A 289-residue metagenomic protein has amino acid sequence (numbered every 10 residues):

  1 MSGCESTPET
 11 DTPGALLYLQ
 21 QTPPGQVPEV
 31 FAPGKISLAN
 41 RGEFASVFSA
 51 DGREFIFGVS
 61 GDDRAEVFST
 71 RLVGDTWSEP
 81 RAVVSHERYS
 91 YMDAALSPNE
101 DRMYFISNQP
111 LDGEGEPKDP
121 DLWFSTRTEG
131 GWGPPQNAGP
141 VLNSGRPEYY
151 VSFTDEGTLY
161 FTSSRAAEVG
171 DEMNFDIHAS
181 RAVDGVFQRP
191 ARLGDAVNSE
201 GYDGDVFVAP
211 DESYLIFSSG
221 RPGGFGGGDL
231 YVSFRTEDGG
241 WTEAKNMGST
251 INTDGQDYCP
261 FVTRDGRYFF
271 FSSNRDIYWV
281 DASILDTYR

Functional and structural regions predicted by a protein language model:
S2-G3: C-terminal motif of bacterial Sec signal peptides marking the signal peptidase cleavage site
P8-R289: Short, conserved micro-motifs composed of acidic
